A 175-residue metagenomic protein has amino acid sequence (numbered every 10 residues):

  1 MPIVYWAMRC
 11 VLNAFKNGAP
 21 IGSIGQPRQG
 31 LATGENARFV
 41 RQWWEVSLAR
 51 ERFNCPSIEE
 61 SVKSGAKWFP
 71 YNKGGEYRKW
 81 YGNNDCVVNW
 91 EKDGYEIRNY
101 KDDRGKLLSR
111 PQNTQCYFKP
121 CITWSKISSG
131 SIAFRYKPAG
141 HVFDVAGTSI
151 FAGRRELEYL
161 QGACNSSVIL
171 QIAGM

Functional and structural regions predicted by a protein language model:
M1-L12: Cationic, amphipathic, low-complexity alpha-helical segments enriched in hydrophobics plus arginine/proline
C10-M175: Polybasic, glycine- and aromatic-enriched phosphate-binding surface used to engage nucleic acids
